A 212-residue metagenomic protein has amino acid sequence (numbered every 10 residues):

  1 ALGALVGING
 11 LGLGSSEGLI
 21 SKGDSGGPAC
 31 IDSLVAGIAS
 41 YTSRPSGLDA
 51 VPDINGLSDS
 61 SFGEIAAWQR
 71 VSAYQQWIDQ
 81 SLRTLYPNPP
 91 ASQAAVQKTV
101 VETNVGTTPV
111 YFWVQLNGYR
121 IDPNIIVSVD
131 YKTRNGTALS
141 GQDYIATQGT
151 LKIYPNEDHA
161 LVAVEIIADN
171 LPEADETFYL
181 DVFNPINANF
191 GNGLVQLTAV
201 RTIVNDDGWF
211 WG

Functional and structural regions predicted by a protein language model:
L2-G14, G18-P90: C-terminal subregion of chymotrypsin/trypsin-like serine protease catalytic domains
P87-G212: Short boundary segments that mark the start of a structured unit
